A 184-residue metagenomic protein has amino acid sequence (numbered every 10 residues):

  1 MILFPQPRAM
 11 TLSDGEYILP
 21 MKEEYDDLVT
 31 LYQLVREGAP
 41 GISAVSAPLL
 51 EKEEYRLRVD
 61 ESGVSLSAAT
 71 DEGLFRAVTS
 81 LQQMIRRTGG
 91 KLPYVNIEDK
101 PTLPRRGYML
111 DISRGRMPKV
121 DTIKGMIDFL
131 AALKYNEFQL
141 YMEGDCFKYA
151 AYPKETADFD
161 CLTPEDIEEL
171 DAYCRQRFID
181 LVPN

Functional and structural regions predicted by a protein language model:
M1-P101: Acidic, contiguous N-terminal accessory segments
L103-N184: Substrate-binding cleft of carbohydrate-active enzyme catalytic domains
